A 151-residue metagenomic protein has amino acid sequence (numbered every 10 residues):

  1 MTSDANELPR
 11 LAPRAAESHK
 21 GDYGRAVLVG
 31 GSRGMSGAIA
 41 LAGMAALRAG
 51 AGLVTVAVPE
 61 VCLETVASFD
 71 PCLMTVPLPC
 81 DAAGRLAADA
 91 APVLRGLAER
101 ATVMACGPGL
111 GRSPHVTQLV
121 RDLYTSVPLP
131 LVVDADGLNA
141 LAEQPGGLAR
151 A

Functional and structural regions predicted by a protein language model:
M1-A135, N139-A151: Small-residue (G/A/S/T)-rich helix-start motifs and N-terminal tracts that mark the onset
